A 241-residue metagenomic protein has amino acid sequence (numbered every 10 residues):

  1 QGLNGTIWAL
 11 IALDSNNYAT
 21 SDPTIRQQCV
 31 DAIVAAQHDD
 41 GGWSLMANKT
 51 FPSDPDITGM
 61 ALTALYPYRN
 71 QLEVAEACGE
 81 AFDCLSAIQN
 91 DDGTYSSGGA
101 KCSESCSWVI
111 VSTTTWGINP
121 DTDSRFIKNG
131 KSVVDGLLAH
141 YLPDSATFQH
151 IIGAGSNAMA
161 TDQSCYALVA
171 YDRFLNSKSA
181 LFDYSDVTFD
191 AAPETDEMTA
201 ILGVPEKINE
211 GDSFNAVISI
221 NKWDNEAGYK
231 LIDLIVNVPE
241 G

Functional and structural regions predicted by a protein language model:
Q1-R26, H38-G79, D91-I127, L142-P143 (+1 more regions): An alpha-helical repeat/solenoid feature that recognizes helix-turn-helix modules
G98, I201-P205, V238: Surface-exposed, proline-enriched loop/turn segments that connect beta strands in immunoglobulin-like
P120-D121, W223-Y229: Extracellular acidic loop/turn motifs
V187-M198: Proline/serine/threonine-rich low-complexity linkers at boundaries of modular beta-sandwich domains
A200, A216-I218, I232-L234: Hydrophobic residues positioned within well-ordered beta-strands of beta-sheet architectures
E206, E210-N225: Short beta-strand elements of extracellular/lumenal beta-sandwich folds
G228-G241: Short acidic, flexible loop segments centered on an aromatic residue
